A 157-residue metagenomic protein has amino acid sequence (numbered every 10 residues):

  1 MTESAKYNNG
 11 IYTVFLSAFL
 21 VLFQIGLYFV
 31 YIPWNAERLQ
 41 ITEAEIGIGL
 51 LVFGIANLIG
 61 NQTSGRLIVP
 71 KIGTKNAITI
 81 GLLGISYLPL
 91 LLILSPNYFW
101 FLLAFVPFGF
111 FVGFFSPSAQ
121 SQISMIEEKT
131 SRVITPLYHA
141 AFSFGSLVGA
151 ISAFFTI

Functional and structural regions predicted by a protein language model:
Y7-P33, E37, V106-P107: Pair of pore-lining "gating" transmembrane helices in MFS-fold secondary transporters
F19, F99-F115: Hydrophobic core of transmembrane alpha-helices in multi-pass small-molecule transporters, especially MFS/SLC-type
Q40, I72, L94-F99: Helix-breaking motifs and short loop linkers at transmembrane-helix boundaries and internal kinks in secondary membrane
I41-L50, S131, T135: Juxtamembrane helix-start elements in MFS-like secondary transporters
I48-R66: Central cavity-lining transmembrane alpha-helices of secondary-active solute carriers, predominantly the Major
G60-G73, I157: Helix-to-loop junctions at the C-terminal end of transmembrane segments in multipass secondary transporters
N76-L90: Structural signature of the two symmetry-related core transmembrane helices
F114-E128: Intracellular juxtamembrane helix-capping segments at the cytosolic ends of symmetry-related transmembrane helices
